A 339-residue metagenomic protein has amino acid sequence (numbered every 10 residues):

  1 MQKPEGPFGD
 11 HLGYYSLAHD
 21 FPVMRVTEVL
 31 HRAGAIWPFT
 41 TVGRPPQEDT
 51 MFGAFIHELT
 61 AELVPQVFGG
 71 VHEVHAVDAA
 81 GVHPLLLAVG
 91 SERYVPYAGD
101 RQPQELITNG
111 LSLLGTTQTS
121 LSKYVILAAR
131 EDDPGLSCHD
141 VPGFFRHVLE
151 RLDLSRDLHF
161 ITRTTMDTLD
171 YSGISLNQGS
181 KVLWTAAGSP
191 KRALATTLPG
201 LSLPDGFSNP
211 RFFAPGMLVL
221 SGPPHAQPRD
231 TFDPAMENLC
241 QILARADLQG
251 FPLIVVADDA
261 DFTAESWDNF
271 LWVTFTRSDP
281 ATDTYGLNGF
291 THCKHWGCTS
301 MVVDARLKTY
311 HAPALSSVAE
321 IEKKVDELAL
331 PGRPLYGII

Functional and structural regions predicted by a protein language model:
M1-I339: Charged, compositionally biased interaction regions
